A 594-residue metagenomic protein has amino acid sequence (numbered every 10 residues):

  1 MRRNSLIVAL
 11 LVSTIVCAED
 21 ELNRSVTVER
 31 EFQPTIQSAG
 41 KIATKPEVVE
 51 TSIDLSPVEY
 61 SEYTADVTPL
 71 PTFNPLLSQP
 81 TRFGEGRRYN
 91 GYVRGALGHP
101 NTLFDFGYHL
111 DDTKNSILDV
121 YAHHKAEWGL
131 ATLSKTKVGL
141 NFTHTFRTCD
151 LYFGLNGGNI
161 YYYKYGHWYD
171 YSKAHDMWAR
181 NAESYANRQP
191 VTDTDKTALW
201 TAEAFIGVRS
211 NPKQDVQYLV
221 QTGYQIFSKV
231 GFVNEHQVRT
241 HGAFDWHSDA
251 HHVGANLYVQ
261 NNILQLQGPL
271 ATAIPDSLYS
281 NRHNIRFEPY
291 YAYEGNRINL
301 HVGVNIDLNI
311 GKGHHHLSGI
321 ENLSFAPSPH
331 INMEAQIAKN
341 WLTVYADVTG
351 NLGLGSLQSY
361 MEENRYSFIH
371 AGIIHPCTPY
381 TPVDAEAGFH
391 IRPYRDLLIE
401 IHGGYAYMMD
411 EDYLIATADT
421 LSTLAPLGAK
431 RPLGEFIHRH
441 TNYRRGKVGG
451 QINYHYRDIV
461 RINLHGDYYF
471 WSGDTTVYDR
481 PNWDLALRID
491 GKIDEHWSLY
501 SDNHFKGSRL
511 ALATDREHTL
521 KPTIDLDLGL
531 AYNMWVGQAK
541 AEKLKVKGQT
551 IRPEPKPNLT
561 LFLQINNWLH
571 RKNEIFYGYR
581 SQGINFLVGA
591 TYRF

Functional and structural regions predicted by a protein language model:
S13-I15: N-terminal signal peptide c-region/cleavage motif recognized by signal peptidases
A18-F83: N-terminal periplasmic/intermembrane-space "pro-region" immediately following the signal or transit peptide
F73-L77, F83-V138: Outer-membrane beta-barrel translocator/receptor signature
E85, G98-P100, L130-S134, T192-W200 (+8 more regions): Short sequence motifs at beta-strands and strand-loop junctions characteristic of Gram-negative outer-membrane
V93-R94, N299, G303-F594: Exposed, low-structure sequence patches enriched in small/polar residues
H109-E127, G254-N261, Q267, L278-H316 (+1 more regions): Surface-exposed extracellular loop regions of Gram-negative outer-membrane beta-barrel proteins
E127-G139, G154-Q237, A273: Flexible loop and strand-edge segments within Gram-negative outer membrane beta-barrel domains
N187-G207, Q221-N299: Outer-membrane beta-barrel transmembrane domain signature of Gram-negative proteins, especially the mid-to-C-terminal
